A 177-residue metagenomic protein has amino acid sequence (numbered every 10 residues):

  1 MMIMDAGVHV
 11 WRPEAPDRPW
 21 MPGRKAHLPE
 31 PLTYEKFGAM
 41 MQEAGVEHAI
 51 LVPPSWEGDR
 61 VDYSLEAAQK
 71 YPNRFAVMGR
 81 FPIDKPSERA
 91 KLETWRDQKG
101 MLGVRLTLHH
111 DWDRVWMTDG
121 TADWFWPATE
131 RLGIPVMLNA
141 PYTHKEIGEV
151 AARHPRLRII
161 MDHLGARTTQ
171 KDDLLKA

Functional and structural regions predicted by a protein language model:
M1-W124, A128, L132, T169: Mid-domain alpha/beta scaffold segments of enzyme catalytic cores
W116-A177: Catalytic pocket-lining loop regions of alpha/beta-barrel enzymes, especially the amidohydrolase/enolase/GH5 lineages
